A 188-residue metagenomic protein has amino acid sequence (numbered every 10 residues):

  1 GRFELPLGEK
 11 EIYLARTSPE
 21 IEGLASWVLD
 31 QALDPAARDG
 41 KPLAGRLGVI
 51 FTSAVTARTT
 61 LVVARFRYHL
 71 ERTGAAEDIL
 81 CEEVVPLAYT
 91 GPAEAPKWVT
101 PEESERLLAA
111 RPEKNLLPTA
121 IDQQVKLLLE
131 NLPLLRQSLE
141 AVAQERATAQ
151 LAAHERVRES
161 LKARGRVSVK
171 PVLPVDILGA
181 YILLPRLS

Functional and structural regions predicted by a protein language model:
G1-S188: P-loop NTPase motor cores of the ASCE clade
